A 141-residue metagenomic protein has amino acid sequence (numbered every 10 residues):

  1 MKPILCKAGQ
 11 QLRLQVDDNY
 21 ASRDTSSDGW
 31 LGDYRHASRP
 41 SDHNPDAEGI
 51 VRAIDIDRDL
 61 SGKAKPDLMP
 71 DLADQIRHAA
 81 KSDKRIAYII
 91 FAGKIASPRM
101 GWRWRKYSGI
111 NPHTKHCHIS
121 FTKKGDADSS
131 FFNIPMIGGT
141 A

Functional and structural regions predicted by a protein language model:
M1-G101, T114-F121: Secreted/periplasmic proteins that engage bacterial cell-wall peptidoglycan
P3, K123-A141: Low-complexity, Gly/Ser/Thr/Pro-rich intrinsically disordered linker/tail segments
R99-R103, F131-N133: Short amphipathic beta-strand/extended segments with alternating polar/hydrophobic composition
W104-N111: Short proline/glycine-enriched turn/loop segments at secondary-structure junctions
N111-K115, D128: Short glycine/proline-enriched turn or capping motifs at secondary-structure junctions
